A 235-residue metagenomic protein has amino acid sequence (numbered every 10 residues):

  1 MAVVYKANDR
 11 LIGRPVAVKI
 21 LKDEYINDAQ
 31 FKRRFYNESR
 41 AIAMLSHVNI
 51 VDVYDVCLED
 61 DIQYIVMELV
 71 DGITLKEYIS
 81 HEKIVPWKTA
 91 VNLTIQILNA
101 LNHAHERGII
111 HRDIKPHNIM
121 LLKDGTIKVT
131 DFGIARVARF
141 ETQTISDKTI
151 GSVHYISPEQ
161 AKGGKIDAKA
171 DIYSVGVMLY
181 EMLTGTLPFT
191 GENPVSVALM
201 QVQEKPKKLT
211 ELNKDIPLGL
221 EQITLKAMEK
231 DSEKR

Functional and structural regions predicted by a protein language model:
V3: Conserved N-lobe ATP-binding subsite of Hanks-type protein kinase domains, especially the beta3 VAIK lysine
K22-M44: AlphaC helix of the eukaryotic protein kinase fold
V56: Activation-segment/catalytic-loop signature of the eukaryotic protein kinase fold
D60-T74, Y78: Conserved short submotifs of the Hanks-type protein kinase catalytic core that shape the nucleotide-binding pocket
L93-T94: Activation segment signature within eukaryotic-like protein kinase domains
I97-I109: Protein kinase catalytic-loop region centered on the HRD/HxD motif
H154-R235: C-terminal lobe helix-coil module of Hanks-type protein kinase domains
